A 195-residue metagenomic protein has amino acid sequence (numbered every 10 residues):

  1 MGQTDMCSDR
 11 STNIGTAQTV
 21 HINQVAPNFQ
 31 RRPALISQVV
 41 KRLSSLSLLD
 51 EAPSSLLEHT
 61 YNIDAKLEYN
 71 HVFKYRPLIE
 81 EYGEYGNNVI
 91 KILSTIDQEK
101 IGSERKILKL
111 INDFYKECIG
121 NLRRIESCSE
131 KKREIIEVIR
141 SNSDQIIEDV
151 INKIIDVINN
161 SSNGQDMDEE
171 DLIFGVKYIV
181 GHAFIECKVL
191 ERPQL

Functional and structural regions predicted by a protein language model:
M1-A34: Long, low-complexity intrinsically disordered regions enriched in small/polar and proline/glycine residues
A26-L48: Charged, helix-prone or intrinsically disordered regulatory segments positioned adjacent to compact structured domains
K41-L195: Long, low-complexity, intrinsically disordered terminal regions
